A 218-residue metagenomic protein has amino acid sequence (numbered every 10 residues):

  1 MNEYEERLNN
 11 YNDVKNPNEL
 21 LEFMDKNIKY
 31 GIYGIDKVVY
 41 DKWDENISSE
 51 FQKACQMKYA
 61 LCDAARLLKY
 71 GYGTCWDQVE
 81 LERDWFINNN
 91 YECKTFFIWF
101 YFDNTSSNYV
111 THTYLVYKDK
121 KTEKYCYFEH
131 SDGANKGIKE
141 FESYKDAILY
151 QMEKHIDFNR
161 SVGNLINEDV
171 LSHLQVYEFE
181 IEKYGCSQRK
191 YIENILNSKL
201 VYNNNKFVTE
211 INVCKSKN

Functional and structural regions predicted by a protein language model:
M1-Y70, T74: Secondary-structure boundary elements
R7-N10, F23, E140-S143, A147-Q151 (+3 more regions): Charge-rich, solvent-exposed alpha-helical interaction surfaces
N12, M24-I32, E82, N89-N90 (+2 more regions): Sec/Tat-exported extracytoplasmic proteins
K37, D44, S107, K121-E123 (+1 more regions): Intrinsic-disorder/low-complexity loop/linker signature
D77-F158: Hydrophobic/aromatic-rich core segments of domains that either
K154-N218: Alpha-helical and coiled-coil interaction segments, frequently adjacent to or embedded within charge-biased
